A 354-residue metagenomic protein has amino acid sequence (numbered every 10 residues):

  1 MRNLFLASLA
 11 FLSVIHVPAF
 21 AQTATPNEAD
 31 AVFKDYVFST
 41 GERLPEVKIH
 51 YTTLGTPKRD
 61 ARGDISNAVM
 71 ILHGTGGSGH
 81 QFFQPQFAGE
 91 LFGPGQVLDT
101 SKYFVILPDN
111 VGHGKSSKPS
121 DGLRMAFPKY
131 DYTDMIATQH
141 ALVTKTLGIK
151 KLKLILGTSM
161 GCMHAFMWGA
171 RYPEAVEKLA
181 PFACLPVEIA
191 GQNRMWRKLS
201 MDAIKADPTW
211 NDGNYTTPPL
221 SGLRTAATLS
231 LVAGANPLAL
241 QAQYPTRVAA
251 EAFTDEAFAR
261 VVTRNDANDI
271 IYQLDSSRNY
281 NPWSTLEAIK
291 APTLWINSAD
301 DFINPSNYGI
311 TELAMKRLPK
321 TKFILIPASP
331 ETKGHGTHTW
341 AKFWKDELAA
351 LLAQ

Functional and structural regions predicted by a protein language model:
A21-V69, G79-Q81: Catalytic-loop region of hydrolases
T52-D121: N-terminal cap/lid subdomain of alpha/beta-hydrolase-fold enzymes
T133-K153: Conserved acidic catalytic loop of the alpha/beta-hydrolase fold
K151-G191: Conserved hydrolase catalytic core segment
A175-R260: Alpha/beta-hydrolase-fold enzymes
I289, W295-N297: Short beta-strand/loop motif that positions the catalytic acidic residue of the alpha/beta-hydrolase fold
F302-G309: Conserved alpha/beta-hydrolase "acid-adjacent" motif
K320-Q354: Catalytic active-site module of serine/aspartate enzymes centered on a nucleophile-bearing elbow/loop
